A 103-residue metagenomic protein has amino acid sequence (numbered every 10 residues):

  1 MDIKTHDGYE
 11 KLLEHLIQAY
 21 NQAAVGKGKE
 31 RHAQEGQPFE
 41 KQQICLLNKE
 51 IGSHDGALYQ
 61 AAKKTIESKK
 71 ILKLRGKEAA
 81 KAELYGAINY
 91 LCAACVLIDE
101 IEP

Functional and structural regions predicted by a protein language model:
M1-P103: Intrinsically disordered, low-complexity regulatory regions that flank transcription factor DNA-binding cores
